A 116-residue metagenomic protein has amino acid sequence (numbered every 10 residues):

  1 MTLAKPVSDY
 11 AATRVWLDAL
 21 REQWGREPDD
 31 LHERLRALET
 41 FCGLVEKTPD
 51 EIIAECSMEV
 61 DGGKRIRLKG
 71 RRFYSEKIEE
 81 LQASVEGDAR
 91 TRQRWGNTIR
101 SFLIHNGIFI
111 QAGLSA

Functional and structural regions predicted by a protein language model:
M1-Q23, L68, I104-A116: N-terminal DNA-binding module of tyrosine recombinases/phage integrases
G25-I110: Non-catalytic DNA-binding core/recognition domains of DNA-processing enzymes
